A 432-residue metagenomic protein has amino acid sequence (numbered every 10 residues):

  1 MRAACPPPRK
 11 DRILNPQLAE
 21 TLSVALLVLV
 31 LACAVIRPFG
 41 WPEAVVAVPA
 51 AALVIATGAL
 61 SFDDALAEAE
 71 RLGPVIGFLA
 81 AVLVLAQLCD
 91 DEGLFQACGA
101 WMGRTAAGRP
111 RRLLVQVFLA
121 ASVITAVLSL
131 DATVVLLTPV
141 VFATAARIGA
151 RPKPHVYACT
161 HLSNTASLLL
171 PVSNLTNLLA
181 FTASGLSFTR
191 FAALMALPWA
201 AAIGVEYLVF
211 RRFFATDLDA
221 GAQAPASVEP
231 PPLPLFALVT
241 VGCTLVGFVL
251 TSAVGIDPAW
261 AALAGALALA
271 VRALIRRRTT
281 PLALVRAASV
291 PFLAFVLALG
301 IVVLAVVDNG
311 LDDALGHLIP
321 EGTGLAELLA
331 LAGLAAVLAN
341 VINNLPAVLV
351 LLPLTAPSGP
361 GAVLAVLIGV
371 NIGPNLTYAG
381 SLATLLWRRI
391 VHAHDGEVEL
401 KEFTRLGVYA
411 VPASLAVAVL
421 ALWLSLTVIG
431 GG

Functional and structural regions predicted by a protein language model:
L14-A19, P38-W41, D64-V75, F188-P198 (+7 more regions): Interfacial loop-to-helix junctions that mark the boundaries of transmembrane helices in multi-pass membrane
A19-V30, F39-L60, L72-V84, L136 (+3 more regions): Hydrophobic mid-bilayer segments of alpha-helices in multi-pass membrane transport proteins, especially secondary
F62-D63, L175, G242-S252, A298-G316 (+1 more regions): Hydrophobic alpha-helical transmembrane segments in multi-pass integral membrane proteins
F62-K153, P291-F292, L297-G359: Membrane-embedded alpha-helical segments and adjacent helix-loop junctions characteristic of multi-pass solute
G108-Q116, A146-C159, L186-L197, G359-I368 (+1 more regions): Membrane-interface alpha-helices at helix entry/exit sites of multi-pass transporters
T125-V135, P152-L186, E206-R211, A339-L352 (+1 more regions): Alpha-helical transmembrane segments and, especially, the helix-loop junctions at the ends of these helices
A150, T189-P232, I372-A379, A383-G432: Juxtamembrane and boundary regions of transmembrane helices in multi-pass small-molecule transporters and channels
I203-T280: Long, contiguous bundles of hydrophobic transmembrane helices that form the permeation core of multi-pass
